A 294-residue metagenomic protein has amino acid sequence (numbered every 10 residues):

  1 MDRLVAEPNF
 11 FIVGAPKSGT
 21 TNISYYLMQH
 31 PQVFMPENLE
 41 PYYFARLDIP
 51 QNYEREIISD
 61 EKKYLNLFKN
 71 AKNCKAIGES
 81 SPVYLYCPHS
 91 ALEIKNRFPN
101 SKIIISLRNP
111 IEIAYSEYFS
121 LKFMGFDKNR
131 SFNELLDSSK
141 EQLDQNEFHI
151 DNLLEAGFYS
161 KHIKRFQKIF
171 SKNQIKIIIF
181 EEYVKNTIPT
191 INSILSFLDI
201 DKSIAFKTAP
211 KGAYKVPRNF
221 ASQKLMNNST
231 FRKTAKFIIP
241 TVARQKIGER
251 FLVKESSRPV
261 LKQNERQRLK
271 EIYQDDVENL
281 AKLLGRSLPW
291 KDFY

Functional and structural regions predicted by a protein language model:
M1-S81, L85, R97-S101, S106 (+2 more regions): PAPS-dependent sulfotransferase catalytic core
V5, V13-P16, Y53, I57 (+5 more regions): Aromatic-acidic/polar surface patches that form glycan- and anion
N22, H89-L92, I188-P189: Generic recognition of short, well-ordered alpha-helical segments
S24-M28, L65, K95, Y115 (+5 more regions): Non-transmembrane alpha-helical segments in soluble domains of secreted/periplasmic/extracellular proteins
E56-N70, G125-K207: PAPS-dependent sulfotransferase catalytic domain
Y64-L67, S90, Y159-I163, T190 (+2 more regions): Alpha-helical packing segments of well-folded alpha/beta enzyme cores
K164-Q267, E271, W290-Y294: The conserved 3'-phosphoadenosine-5'-phosphosulfate
V277, L283-Y294: Charged phosphate-binding loop/patch that engages nucleotide di/tri-phosphates or the phosphate backbone of nucleic
